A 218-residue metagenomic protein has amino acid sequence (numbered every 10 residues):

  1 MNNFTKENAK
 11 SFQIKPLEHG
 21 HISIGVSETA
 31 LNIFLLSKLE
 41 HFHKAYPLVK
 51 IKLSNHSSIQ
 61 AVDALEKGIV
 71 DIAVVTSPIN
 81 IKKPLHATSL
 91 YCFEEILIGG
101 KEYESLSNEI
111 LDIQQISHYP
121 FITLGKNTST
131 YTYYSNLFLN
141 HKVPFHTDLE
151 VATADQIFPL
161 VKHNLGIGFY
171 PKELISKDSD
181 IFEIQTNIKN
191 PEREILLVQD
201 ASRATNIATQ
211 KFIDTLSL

Functional and structural regions predicted by a protein language model:
M1-Q13: Alpha-helical "hinge/linker" immediately C-terminal to small N-terminal DNA-binding modules
H19-N80, E150-V151: Central regulatory/effector-binding core of bacterial HTH transcription factors
H21-G25, A73, I98, I122 (+2 more regions): Short, well-ordered beta-strand segments
F34, Q185-L218: A late-sequence structural motif
S57-V62, E66-I69, T76, T130-I184: Hydrophobic hinge/microswitch elements
P84-F121: Flexible hinge/capping segments at coil-to-helix
H86-I96, K172, S179-E194: Short beta-strand->loop
L106, P120-H141, T205-T209, I213: Secondary-structure junction motif
